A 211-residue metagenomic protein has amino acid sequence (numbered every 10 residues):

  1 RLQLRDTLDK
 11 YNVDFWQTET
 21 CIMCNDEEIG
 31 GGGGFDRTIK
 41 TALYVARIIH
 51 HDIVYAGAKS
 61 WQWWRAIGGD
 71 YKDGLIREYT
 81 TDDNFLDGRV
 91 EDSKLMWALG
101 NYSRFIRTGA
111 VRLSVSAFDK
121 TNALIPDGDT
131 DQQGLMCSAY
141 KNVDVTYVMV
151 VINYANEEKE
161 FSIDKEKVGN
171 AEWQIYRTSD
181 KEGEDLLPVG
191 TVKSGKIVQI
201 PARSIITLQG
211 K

Functional and structural regions predicted by a protein language model:
R1, I22-E27, G68-D73, N156-K159 (+1 more regions): Flexible loop/turn segments at secondary-structure boundaries
R1-D6, L43-H51, D131-L135: Alpha-helical scaffolding within the catalytic cores of extracellular/periplasmic polymer-degrading hydrolases
R1-V13, M23: Membrane-embedded translocation segments of transport machinery
F15-P126: Aromatic/acidic polysaccharide-binding cleft in carbohydrate-active enzymes
E19-I22, Q62-R65, A117, V151-Y154 (+3 more regions): Active-site proximal loops enriched in glycine and acidic residues that flank catalytic Cys/His/Asp and coordinate
T121-A171, R203: Carbohydrate-binding surface patches
E166-D185: Solvent-exposed beta-hairpin/edge-strand motifs
P188-K211: C-terminal beta-strand-rich structural cap/linker in extracellular carbohydrate-active enzymes
